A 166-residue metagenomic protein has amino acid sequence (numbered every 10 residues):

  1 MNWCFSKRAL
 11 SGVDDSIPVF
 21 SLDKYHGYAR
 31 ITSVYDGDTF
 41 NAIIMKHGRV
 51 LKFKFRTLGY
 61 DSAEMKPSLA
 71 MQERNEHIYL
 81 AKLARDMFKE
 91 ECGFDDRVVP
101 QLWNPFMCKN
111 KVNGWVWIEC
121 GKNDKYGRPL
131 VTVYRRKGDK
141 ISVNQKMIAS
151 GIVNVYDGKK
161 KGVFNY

Functional and structural regions predicted by a protein language model:
M1-Y166: Small beta-barrel nucleic-acid-binding modules, primarily SNase/OB-fold domains and secondarily Tudor-like barrels
